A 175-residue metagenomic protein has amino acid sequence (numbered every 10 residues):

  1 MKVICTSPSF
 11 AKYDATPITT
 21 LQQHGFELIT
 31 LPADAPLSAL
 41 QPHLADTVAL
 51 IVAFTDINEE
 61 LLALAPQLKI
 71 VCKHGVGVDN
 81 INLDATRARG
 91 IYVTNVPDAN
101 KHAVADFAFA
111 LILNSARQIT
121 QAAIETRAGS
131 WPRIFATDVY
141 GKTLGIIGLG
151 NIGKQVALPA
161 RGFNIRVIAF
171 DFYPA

Functional and structural regions predicted by a protein language model:
M1-T47: N-terminal glycine-/charge-rich "phosphate-binding" loop or analogous flexible N-terminal tail
V3-T6, T30-L31, A49-V52, V71 (+1 more regions): Short, hydrophobic beta-strand segments that form beta-sheet elements in well-ordered domains
F10-A11, T55-D56, D171-A175: Short, polar loop motifs at secondary-structure junctions
D14-A15, A33-L40, T55-E59, N80 (+1 more regions): Structural motif corresponding to alpha-helix initiation and N-cap regions
A15, I134-A175: Rossmann-like dinucleotide/phosphate-binding beta-alpha-beta segment
T20, F107, L111, Q155 (+1 more regions): Rossmann-fold NAD(P)-dependent oxidoreductase module
Q22, R87, R161: Anion (oxyanion) recognition and catalysis
I29, V48-A123, T137: Phosphate/diphosphate ligand-binding glycine-rich loop within oxidoreductases
